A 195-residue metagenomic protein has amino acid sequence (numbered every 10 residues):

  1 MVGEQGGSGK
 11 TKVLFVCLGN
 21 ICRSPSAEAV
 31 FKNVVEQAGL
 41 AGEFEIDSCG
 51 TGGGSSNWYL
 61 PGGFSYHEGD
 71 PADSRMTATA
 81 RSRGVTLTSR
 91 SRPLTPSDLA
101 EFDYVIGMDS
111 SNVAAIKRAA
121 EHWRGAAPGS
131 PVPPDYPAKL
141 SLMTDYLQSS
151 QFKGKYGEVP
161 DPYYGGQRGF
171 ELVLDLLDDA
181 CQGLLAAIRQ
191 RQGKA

Functional and structural regions predicted by a protein language model:
V2-A195: Short polar/charged helix/loop
